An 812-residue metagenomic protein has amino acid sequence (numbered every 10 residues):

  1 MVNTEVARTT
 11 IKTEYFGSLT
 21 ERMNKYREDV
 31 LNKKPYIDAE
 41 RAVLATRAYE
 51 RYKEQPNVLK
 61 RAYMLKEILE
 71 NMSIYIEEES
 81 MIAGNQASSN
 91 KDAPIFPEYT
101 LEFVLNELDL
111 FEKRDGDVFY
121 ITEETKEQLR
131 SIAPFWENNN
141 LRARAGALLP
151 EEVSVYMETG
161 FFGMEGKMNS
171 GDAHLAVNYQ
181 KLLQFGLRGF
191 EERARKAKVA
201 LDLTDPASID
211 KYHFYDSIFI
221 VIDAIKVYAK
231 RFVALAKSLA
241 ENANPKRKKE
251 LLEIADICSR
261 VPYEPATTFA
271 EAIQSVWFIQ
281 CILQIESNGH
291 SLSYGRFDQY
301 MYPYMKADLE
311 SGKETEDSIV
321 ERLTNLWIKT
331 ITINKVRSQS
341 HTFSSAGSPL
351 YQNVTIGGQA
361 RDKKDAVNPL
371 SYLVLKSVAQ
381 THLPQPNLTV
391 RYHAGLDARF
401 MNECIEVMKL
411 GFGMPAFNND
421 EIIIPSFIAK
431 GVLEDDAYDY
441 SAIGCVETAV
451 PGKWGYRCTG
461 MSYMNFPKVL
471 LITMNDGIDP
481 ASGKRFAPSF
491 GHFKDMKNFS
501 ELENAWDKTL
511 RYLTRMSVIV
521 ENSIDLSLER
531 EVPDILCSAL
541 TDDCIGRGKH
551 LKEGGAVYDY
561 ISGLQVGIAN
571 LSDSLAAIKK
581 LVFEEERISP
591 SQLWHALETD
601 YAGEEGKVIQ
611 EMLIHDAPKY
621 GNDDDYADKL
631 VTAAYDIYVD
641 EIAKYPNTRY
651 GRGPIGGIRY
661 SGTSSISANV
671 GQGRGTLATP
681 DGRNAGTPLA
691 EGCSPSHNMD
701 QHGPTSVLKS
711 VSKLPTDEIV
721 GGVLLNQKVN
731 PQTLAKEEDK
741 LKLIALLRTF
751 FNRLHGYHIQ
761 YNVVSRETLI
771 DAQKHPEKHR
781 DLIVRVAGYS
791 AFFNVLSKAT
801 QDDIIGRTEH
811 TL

Functional and structural regions predicted by a protein language model:
V2-Y215, K246, E250-E253, R260-L812: Conserved catalytic cores of very large enzyme subunits
K198, K226, V233, K237-A240 (+3 more regions): Heptad-repeat amphipathic alpha-helical coiled-coil interaction surface used for oligomerization/assembly
D216-Y228: Extended non-globular scaffold/tether segments
K230, A234-K237, A576, E809: Short amphipathic alpha-helical segments enriched in leucine
